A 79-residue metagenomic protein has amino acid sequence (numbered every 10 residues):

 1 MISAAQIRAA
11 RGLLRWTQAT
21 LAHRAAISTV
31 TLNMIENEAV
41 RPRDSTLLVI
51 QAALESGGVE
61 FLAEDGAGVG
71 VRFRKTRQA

Functional and structural regions predicted by a protein language model:
M1-G12, Q51, L62: A short, Lys/Arg-rich alpha-helix, primarily the initiator
M1-I2, R41, S45-L48, G66: Residues at secondary-structure transition points
A5-T20, K75-T76: Short basic helix-loop element that most often maps to the first helix and adjoining turn of HTH DNA-binding modules
T20, T31, V49: Residues in the helix-turn-helix
A26, S45-L62: DNA major-groove recognition helix of helix-turn-helix/homeodomain DNA-binding modules
A26-P42: Recognition helix of helix-turn-helix/homeodomain-like DNA-binding domains that insert into the DNA major groove
V59-A79: Helix-turn-helix/homeodomain-like alpha-helical modules used for DNA recognition and transcription-factor dimerization
